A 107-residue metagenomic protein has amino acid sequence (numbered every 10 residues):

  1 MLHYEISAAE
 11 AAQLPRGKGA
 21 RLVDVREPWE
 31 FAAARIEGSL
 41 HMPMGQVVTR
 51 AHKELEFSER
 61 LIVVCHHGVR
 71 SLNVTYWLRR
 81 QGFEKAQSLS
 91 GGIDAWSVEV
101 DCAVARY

Functional and structural regions predicted by a protein language model:
M1-R21, P28-R60, V69-Y107: Rhodanese-like catalytic fold shared by cysteine-dependent sulfurtransferases and DSP/PTP-type phosphatases
V63-V64: Short, surface-exposed ligand- or partner-binding patches at beta-edge/loop junctions that are enriched in aromatics
